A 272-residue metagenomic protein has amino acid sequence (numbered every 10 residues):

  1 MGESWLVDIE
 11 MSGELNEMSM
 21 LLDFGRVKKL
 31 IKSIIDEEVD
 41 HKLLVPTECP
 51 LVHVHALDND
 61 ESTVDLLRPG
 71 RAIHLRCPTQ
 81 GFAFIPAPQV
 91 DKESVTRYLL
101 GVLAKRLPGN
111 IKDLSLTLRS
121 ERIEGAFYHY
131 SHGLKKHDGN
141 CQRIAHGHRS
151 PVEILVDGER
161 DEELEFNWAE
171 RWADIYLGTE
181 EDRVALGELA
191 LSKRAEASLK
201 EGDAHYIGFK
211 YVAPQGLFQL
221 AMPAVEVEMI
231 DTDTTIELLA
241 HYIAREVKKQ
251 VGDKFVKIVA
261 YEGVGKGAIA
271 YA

Functional and structural regions predicted by a protein language model:
M1-A272: Charge-rich, low-complexity N-terminal segments
